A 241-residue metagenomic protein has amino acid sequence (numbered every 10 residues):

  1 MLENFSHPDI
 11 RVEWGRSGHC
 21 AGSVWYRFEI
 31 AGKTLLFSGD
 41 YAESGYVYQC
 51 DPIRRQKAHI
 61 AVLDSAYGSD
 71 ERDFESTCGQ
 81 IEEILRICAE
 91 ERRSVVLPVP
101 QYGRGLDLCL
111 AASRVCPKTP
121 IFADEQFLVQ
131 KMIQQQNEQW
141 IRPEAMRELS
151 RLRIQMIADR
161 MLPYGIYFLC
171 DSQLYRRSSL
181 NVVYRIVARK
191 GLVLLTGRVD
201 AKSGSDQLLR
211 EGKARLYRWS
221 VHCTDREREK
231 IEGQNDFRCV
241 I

Functional and structural regions predicted by a protein language model:
M1-G103, D107-P120: His/Asp/Glu-rich metal-coordinating catalytic cores of metallo-dependent phosphodiesterases/hydrolases acting on
M1-G22, N137-P163: Metallo-beta-lactamase
C20, G39-Y41, S65-Y67, P100-Y102 (+4 more regions): Active-site metal-binding loops of divalent metal-dependent hydrolases
Y46-Y48, E71-R72, V129-Q135, K202-D206 (+1 more regions): Short, charged, surface-exposed secondary-structure boundary motifs
V62, P98, T119-Q130, V193-G197 (+1 more regions): Short internal beta-strands
L63-G79, V96, W140-E144, L208-H222: Glycine-rich phosphate-binding "P-loop"
G105-A111, M132-Q134, S178-N181, G204-S205: A short acidic (Asp/Glu
R151-I241: C-terminal regulatory/interaction regions
